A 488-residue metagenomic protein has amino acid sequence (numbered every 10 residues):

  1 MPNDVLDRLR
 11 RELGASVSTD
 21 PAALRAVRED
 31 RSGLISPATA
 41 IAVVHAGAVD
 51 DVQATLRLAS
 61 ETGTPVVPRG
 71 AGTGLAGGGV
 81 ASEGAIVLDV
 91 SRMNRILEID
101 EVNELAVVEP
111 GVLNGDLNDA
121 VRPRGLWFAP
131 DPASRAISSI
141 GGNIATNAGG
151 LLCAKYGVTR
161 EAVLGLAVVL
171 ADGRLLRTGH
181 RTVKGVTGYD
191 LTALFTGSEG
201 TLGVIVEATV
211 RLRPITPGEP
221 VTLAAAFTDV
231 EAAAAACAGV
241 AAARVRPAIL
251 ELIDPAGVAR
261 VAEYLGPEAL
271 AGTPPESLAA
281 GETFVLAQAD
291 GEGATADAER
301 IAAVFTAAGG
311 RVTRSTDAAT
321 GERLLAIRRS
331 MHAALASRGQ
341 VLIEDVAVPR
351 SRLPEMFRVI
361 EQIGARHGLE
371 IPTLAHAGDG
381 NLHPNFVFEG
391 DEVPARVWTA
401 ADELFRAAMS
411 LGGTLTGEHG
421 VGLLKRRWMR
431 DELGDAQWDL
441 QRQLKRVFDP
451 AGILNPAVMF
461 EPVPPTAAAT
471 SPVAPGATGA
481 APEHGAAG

Functional and structural regions predicted by a protein language model:
M1-G488: Noncatalytic alpha-helical scaffold of FAD-dependent oxidoreductases
